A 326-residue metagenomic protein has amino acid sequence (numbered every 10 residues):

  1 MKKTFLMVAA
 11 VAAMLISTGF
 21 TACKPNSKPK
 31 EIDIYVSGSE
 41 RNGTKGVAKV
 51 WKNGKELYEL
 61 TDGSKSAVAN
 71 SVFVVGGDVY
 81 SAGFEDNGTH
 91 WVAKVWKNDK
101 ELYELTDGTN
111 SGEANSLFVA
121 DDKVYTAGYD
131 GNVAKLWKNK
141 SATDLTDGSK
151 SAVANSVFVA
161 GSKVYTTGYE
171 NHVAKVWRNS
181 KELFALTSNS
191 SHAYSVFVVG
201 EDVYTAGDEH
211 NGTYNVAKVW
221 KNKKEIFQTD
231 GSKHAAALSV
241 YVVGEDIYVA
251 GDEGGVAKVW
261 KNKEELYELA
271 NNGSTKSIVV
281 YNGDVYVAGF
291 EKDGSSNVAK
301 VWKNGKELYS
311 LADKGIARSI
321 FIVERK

Functional and structural regions predicted by a protein language model:
K2-V8, L15-D33: Bacterial Sec-dependent N-terminal signal peptides
A10-V11, G131: Short, linear, compositionally biased motifs with a strong N-terminal bias
P29-K326: Residue-level hotspots at or immediately adjacent to binding/recognition sites across diverse folds
